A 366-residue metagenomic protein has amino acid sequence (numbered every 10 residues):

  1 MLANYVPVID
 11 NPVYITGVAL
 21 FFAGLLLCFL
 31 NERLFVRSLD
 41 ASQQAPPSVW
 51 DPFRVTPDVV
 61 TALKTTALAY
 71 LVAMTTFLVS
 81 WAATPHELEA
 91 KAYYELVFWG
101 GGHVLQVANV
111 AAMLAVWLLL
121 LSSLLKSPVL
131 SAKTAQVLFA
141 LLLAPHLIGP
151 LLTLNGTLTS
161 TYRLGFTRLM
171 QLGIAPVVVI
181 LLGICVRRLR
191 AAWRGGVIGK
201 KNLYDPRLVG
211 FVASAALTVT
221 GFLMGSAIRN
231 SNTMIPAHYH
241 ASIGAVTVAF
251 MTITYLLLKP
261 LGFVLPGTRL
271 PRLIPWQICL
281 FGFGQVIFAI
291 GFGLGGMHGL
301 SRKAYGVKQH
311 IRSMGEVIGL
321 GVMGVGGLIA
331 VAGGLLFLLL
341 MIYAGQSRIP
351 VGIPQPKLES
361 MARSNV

Functional and structural regions predicted by a protein language model:
M1-G24, T76-V79, A83, G295: Catalytic cofactor-binding cores of redox enzymes
M1-N4, L30-T61, V79-L96, A111-V137 (+6 more regions): Juxtamembrane membrane-water interface segments of multi-pass membrane proteins, especially cytoplasmic-side
P7-L25, F98-A112, I174-I180, M314-L335: Hydrophobic alpha-helical transmembrane segments
A19-L27, V60-S80, L105-V110, L138-G149 (+4 more regions): Alpha-helical transmembrane segments of multi-pass integral membrane proteins
V97-L105, L164-I174, N230-V246: Transmembrane alpha-helix entry/boundary detector in multi-pass membrane proteins
H240-V248, Y255, Q277, G284-I287 (+2 more regions): Generic hydrophobic alpha-helical scaffold/packing signal
